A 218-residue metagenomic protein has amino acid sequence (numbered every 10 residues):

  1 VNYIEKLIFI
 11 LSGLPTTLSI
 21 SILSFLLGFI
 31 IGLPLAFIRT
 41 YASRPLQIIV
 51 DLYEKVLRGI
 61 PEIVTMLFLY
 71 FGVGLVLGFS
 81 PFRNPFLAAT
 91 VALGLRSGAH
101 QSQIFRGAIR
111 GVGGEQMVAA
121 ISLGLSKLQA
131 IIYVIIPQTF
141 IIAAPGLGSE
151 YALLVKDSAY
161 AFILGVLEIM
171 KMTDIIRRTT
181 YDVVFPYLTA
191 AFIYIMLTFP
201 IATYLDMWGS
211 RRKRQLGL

Functional and structural regions predicted by a protein language model:
V1-L218: Transmembrane alpha-helices and adjacent helix-loop boundaries
